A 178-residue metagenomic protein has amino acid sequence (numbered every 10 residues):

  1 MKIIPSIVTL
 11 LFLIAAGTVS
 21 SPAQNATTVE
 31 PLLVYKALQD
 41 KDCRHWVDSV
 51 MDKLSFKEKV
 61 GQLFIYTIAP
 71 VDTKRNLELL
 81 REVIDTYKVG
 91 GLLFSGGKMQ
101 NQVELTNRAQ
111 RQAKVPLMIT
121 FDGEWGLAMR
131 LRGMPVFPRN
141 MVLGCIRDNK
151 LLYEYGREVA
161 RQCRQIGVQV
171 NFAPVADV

Functional and structural regions predicted by a protein language model:
M1-V29: Bacterial Sec-dependent N-terminal signal peptides
I4-L11, L54-F56, L79-D85: Short, flexible, solvent-exposed loop/turn segments with mixed acidic/basic and small polar residues
T18-D48, K53: Sec-dependent signal peptide cleavage junction
T27-P31, V60-T67, D85-G90: Acidic/histidine-rich, surface-exposed loop or edge segments in extracytoplasmic proteins
Q39-D72, E78: Mature N-terminal segment immediately following signal peptide/propeptide cleavage in secreted/periplasmic
A69-L77, R81-V178: Enzymes and membrane/adaptor proteins characterized by extended Gly/Ser/Thr/Asp/Glu-rich, aromatic-dotted
